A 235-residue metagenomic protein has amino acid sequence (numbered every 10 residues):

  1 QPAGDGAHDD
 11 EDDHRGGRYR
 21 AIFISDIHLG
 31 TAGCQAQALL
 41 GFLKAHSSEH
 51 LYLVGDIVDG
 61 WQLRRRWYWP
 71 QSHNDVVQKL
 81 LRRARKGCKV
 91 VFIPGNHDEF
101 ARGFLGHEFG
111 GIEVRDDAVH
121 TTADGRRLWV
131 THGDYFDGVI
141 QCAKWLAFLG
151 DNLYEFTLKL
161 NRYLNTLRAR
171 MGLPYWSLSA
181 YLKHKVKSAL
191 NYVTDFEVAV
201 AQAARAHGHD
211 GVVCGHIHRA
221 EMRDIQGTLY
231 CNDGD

Functional and structural regions predicted by a protein language model:
Q1, R15-R20, L29-D124: Core catalytic region of metal-dependent phosphoesterases/phosphodiesterases, especially metallo-beta-lactamase-like
G4-D13: Intrinsically disordered, low-complexity, charge-rich segments with an acidic bias
A21-F23, L51-L53, W129, V213: Residue-level marker for buried hydrophobic side chains located in beta-strands that build the well-ordered beta-sheet
D26, G55-D56, G95, H132 (+2 more regions): Active-site glycine-centered loops adjacent to acidic/histidine catalytic or metal-binding residues that shape
I27-G30, F136: Short histidine/acidic/glycine/proline-rich micro-motifs that form metal- and phosphate-coordinating active-site loops
G60-A84, L167-G172, L178-V212: N-terminal short leaders/motifs
G110-D116, W129, D134, G138-F148 (+1 more regions): Conserved beta-sheet core of the metallophosphoesterase superfamily
T131-F196: Active-site-proximal loop/helix segment associated with metal-binding centers of metalloenzymes
